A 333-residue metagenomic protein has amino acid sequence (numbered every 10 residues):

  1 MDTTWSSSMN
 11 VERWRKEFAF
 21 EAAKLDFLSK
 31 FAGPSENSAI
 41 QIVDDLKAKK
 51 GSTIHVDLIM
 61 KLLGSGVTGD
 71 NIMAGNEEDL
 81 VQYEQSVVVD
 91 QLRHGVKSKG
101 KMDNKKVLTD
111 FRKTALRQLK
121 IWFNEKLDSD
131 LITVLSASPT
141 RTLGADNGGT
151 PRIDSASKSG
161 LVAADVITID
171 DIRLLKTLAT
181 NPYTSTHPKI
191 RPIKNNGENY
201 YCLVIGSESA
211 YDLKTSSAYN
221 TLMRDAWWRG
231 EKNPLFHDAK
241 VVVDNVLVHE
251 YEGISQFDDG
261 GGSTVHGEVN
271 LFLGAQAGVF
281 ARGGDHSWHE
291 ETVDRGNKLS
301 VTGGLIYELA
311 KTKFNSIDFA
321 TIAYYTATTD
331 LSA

Functional and structural regions predicted by a protein language model:
M1-V89, I317, T321, T326-A333: N-terminal "assembly arms/tails" that initiate or stabilize quaternary assembly in self-assembling proteins
D2-F20, K105-A333: Core alpha/beta structural scaffold of self-assembling particle/tube/pore-forming proteins
N37-V43, E84-S86, R93, K99 (+5 more regions): Generic secondary-structure boundary/loop-capping signal
G51, V89-Q91, E198, G296: Short, solvent-exposed loop/turn segments at the edges of secondary structure
M60, G100, L305-L309: Beta-strand elements of well-folded, non-transmembrane domains
K61-G64, K101, K120, N124: Generic short alpha-helical segment signal, independent of protein family or function, capturing local helix propensity
D79-V107, F272-A275, G283: Short acidic, glycine/tyrosine-flanked loop/strand segments centered on an H-E-D-like triad
